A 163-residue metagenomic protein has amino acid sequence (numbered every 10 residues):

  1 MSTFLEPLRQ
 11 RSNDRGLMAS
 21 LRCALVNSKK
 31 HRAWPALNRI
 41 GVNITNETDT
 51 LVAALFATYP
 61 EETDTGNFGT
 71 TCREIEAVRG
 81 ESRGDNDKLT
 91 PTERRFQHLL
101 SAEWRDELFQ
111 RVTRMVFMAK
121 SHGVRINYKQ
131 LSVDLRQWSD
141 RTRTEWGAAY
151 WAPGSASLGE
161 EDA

Functional and structural regions predicted by a protein language model:
S2-L5, R9-L55, Y59-A163: Basic, alpha-helical nucleic-acid-binding regions used in initiation and control of genome expression
